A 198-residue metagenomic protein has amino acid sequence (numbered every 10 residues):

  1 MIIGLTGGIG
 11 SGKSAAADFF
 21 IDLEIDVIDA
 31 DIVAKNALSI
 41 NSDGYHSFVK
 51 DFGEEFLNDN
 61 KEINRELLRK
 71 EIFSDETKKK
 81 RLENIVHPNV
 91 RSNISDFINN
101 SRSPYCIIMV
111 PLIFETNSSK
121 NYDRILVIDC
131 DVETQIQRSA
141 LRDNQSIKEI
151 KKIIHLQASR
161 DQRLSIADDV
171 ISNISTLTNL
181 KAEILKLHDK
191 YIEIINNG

Functional and structural regions predicted by a protein language model:
I3-L5: Hydrophobic anchor at the beta1->P-loop junction of P-loop NTPases
G8: P-loop (Walker A) phosphate-binding loop of NTP-binding proteins
S11: ATP-binding Walker
S14: Walker A/P-loop
I32-P104: ATP-dependent small-molecule kinase phosphotransfer cores that center on conserved nucleotide phosphate-binding segments
N93-N99, C106-L141: ATP-dependent NMP and nucleoside kinases share a basic, alpha-helical "lid"
I94, R102, K120-N121, V132 (+2 more regions): Small-molecule kinase domains that catalyze NTP-dependent phosphoryl transfer to phosphate-bearing small molecules
